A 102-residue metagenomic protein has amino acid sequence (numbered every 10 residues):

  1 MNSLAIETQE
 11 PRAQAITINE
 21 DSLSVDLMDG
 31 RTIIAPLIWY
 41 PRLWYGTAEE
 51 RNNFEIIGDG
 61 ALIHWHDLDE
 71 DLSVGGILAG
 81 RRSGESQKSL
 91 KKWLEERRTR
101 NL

Functional and structural regions predicted by a protein language model:
M1-L102: Motif-centric detector for short Cys/His coordination patterns
